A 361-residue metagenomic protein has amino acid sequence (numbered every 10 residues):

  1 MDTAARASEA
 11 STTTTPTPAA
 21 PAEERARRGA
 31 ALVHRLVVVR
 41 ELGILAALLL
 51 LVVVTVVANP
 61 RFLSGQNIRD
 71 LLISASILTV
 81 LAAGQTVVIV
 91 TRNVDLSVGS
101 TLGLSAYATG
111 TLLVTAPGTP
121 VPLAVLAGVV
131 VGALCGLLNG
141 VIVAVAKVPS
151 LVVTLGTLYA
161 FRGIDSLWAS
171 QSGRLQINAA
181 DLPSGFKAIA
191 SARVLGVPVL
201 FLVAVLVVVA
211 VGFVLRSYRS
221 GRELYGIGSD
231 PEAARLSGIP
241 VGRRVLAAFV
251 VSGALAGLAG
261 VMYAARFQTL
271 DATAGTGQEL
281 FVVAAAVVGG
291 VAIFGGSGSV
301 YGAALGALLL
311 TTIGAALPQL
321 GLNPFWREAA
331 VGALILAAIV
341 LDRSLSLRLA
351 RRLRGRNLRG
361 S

Functional and structural regions predicted by a protein language model:
M1-V53, L236-R243, L317-S361: Cytosolic-side transmembrane-helix boundaries in multi-pass membrane proteins
V33-L36, I89-V94, T115-A116, A133-Q176 (+4 more regions): Short loop segments and helix-boundary regions at transmembrane helix junctions of multi-pass inner-membrane proteins
E41-A46, L71, T79, S100-L104 (+7 more regions): Hydrophobic alpha-helical transmembrane segments
I44-V56, Q85, L158, R162-D165 (+5 more regions): Hydrophobic core segments of alpha-helical transmembrane domains in multi-pass membrane transport and ion-translocation
L49-P117, V141-V148, A286, G290-Y301 (+1 more regions): Single transmembrane alpha-helix segments in multi-pass membrane proteins
T119-G128, G132-N139, V143, R193-D271: Helix-loop-helix "hairpin" substructures at the membrane interface of multi-pass membrane proteins
S150-S217, R244, R266-G275, R351-S361: Transmembrane helix-bundle core of multi-pass membrane transporters and related energy-transducing complexes
A256, R266-G332: Transmembrane alpha-helical segments in multi-pass inner-membrane proteins
